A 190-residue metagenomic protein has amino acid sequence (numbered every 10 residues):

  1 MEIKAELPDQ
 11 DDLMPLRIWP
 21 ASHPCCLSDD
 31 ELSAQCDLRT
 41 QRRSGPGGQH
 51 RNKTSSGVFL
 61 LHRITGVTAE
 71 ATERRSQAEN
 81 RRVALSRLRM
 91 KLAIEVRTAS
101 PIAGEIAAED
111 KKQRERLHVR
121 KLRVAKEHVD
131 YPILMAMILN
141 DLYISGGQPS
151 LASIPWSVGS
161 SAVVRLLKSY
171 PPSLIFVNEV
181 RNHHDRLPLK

Functional and structural regions predicted by a protein language model:
E2-S145, S150, W156, S161 (+2 more regions): Ribosome-associated translation termination/rescue signal centered on the conserved GGQ peptidyl-tRNA hydrolysis loop
L174-V177: Short, Lys/Arg-enriched C-terminal cap helix and immediately downstream tail that follows
